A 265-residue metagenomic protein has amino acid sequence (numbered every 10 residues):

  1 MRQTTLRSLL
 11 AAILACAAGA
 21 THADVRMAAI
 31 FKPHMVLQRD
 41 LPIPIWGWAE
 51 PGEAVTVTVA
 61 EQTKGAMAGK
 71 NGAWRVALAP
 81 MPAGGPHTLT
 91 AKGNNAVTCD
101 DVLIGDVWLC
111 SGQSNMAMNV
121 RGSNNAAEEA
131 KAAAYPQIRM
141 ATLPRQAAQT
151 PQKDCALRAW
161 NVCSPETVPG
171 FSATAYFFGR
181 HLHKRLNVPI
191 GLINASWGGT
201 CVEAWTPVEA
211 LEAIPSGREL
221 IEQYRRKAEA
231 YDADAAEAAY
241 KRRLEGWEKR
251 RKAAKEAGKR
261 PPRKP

Functional and structural regions predicted by a protein language model:
M1-L10: Bacterial N-terminal signal peptides that target proteins for export
A23-P265: Cell-envelope and extracellular/periplasmic
